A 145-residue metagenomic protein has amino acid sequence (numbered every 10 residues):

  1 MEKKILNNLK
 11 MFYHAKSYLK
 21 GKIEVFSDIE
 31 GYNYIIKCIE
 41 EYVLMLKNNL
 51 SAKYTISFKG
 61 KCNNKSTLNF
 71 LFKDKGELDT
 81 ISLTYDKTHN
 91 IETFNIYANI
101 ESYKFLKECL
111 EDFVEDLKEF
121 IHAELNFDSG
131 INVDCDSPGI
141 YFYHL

Functional and structural regions predicted by a protein language model:
M1-L145: Positively charged, low-complexity terminal tracts and the immediately adjacent first secondary-structure elements
